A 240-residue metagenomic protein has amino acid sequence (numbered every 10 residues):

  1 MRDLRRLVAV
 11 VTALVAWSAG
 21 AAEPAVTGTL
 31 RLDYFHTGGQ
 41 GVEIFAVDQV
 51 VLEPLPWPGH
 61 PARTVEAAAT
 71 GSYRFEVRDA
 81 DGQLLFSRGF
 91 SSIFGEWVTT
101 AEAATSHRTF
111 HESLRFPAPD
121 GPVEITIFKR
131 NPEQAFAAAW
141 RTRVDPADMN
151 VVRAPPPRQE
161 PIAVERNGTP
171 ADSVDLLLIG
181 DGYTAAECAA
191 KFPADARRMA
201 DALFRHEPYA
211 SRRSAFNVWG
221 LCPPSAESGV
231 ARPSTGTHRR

Functional and structural regions predicted by a protein language model:
M1-V8: Bacterial N-terminal signal peptides that target proteins for export
V8-S18: Bacterial N-terminal signal peptides
V26-E66: Short amphipathic, basic-aromatic surface patches that mediate peripheral association with negatively charged
P61-Y73, D195: Short coil-to-beta strand junction motifs in C2/discoidin
T70-G89: Extended low-complexity, serine/threonine- and proline-enriched intrinsically disordered segments
I93-S113: Aromatic sugar-binding surface patches on proteins that engage polysaccharides or sugar-phosphate polymers
H107-D181: Non-catalytic propeptide/linker segments at domain boundaries
M149-A210, S214, G220-S234, R240: Fold-level signature of zinc-dependent metallopeptidase catalytic domains
